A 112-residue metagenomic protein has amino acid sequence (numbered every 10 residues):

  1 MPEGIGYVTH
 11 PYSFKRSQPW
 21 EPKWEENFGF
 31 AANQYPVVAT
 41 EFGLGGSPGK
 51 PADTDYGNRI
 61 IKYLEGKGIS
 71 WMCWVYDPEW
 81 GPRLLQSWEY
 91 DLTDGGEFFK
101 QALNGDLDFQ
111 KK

Functional and structural regions predicted by a protein language model:
M1-I69, P78, L84-E97: Extracellular glycoside hydrolase catalytic/binding regions
E89-K112: C-terminal functional modules
